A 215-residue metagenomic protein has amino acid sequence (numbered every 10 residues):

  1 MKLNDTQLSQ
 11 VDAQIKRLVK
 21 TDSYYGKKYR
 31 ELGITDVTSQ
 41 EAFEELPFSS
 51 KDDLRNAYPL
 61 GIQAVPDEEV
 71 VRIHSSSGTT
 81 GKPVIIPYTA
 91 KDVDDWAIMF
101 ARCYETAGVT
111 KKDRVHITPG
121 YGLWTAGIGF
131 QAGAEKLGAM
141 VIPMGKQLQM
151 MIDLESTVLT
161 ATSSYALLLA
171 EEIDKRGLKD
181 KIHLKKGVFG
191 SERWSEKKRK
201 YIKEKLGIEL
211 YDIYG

Functional and structural regions predicted by a protein language model:
M1-S75, T80-I98, R102-T106: Nucleotide 5′-phosphate-binding alpha/beta core
L18, S76, V115, L159 (+1 more regions): Residue-level signal for inorganic ion chemistry
D22-S23, G145, S163-S164, E192 (+1 more regions): Alpha-helix N-cap/helix-start capping motif
G78, E135-K136, E204: Solvent-exposed polar/charged
A90-R102, R114-L168: AMP-binding/adenylate-forming
V109-D113: Short helix-loop-beta connector
A166-H183, K200-E204: Adenylate-forming
I182-G215: Gly/Ser/Thr-rich phosphate-binding loop
